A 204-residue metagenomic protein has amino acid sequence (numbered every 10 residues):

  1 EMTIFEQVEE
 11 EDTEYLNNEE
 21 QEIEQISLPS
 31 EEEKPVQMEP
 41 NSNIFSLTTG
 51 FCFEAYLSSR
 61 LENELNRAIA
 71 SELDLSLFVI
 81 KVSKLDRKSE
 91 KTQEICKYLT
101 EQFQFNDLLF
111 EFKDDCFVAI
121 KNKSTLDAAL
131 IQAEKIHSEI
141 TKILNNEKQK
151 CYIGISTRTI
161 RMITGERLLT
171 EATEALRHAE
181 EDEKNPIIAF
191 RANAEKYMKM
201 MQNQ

Functional and structural regions predicted by a protein language model:
E1-L47: Short, low-complexity N-terminal regulatory "tails/caps" that precede and couple sensory modules
E6, E11-E14, T159, H178-Q204: Flexible, glycine/charge-rich interdomain/linker segments that couple and regulate nucleotide signaling catalytic cores
P40-L47, V79-E90, F103, K121: Active-site loop/short helix in cyclic nucleotide turnover domains
L47, F51-L73, K97-E101: Short regulatory alpha-helical coupling segments that immediately precede and/or link into cyclic nucleotide signaling
L65-A70, E94-L126: Conserved helix-loop-beta segment at the catalytic/binding core of cyclic-nucleotide signaling proteins
S76, E111, D115-N122, E139 (+2 more regions): A short glycine-enriched loop-to-beta-strand structural element that forms part of the catalytic core of nucleotide
L85-T92, C116-I136: Short helix/loop segment flanking the catalytic signature motif in cyclic-nucleotide metabolism enzymes
I95-T100, A129-N145, T173: Alpha-helical scaffold within the catalytic cores of cyclic-nucleotide enzymes
